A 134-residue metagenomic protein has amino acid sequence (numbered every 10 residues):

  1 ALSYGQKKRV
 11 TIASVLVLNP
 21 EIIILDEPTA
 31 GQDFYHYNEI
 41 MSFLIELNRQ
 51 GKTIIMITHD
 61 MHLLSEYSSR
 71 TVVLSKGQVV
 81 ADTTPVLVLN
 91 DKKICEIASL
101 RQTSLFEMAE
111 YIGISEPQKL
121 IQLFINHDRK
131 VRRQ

Functional and structural regions predicted by a protein language model:
A1-L2: Conserved ABC ATPase signature
N19: Conserved catalytic motifs of ABC-family nucleotide-binding domains
I23-D26: Catalytic Walker B motif of ABC-type/P-loop ATPase nucleotide-binding domains
T58-H59: H-loop/switch region of ABC-family ATPase nucleotide-binding domains
L64-E66: A short, surface-exposed alpha-helical micro-motif characterized by mixed small hydrophobic and charged/polar residues
K76-G77: Conserved ABC ATPase "signature" C-loop
I94-Q134: ABC ATPase nucleotide-binding domains
